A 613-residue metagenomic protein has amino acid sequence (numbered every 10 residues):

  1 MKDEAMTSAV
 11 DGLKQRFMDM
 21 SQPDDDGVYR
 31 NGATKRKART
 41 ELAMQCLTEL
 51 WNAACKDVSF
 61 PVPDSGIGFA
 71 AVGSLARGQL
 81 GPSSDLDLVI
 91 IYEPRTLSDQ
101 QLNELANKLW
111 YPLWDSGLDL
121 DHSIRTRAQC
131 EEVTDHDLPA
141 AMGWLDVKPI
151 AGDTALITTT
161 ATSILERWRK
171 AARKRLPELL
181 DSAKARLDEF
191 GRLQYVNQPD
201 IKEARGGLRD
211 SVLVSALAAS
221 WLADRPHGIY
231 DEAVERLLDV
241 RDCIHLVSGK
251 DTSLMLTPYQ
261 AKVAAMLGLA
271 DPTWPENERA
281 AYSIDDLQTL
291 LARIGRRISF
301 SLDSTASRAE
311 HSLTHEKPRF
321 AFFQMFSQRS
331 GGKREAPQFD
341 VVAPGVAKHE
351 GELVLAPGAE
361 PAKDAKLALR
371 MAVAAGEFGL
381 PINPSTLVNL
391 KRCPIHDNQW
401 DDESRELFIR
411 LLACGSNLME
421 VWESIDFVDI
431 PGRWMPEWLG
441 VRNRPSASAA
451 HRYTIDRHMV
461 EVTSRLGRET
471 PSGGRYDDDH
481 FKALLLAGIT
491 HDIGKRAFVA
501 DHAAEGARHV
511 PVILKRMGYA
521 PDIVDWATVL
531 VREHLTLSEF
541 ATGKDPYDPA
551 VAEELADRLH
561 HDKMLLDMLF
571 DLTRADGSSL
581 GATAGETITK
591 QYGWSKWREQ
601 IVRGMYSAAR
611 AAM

Functional and structural regions predicted by a protein language model:
M1-G66, S83, R192: N-terminal regions immediately upstream of nucleotidyltransferase
D3, K14, W168-L313: Conserved nucleotidyltransferase catalytic core and NTase-mimicking acidic/glycine-rich helix/loop elements in nucleic
D26-A38, R192-E203, E352-P357, R405-R410 (+2 more regions): Active-site flanking loop/helix segments enriched in acidic
T40-T48, A54, P61, Q100-L156 (+1 more regions): Conserved catalytic core of two-metal-ion nucleotidyltransferases
C55-G66, S123, N383-T386, S424 (+4 more regions): Acidic/histidine metal-binding catalytic segments
G68-E104, L113, V240, E352 (+2 more regions): Catalytic metal-binding acidic patch
A172, Q198, S220-A223, H227-E232 (+13 more regions): Divalent metal-dependent phosphate-bond-processing catalytic cores, especially two-metal-ion Mg2+/Mn2+ enzymes that act
H245, S312, E316-G432, R444: A cross-family structural signal marking well-folded subdomains
